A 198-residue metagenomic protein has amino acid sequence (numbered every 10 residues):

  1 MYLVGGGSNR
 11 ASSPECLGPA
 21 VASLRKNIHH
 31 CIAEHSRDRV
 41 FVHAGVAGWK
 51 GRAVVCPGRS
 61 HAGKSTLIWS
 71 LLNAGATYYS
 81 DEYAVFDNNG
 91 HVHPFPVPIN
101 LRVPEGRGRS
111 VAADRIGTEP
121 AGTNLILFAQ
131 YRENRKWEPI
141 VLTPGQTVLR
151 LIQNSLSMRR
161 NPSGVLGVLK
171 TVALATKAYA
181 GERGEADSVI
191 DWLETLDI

Functional and structural regions predicted by a protein language model:
M1-C31, L196-I198: Charged, amphipathic alpha-helical linker segments immediately N-terminal to NTP-binding catalytic cores
Y2, E15-L17, R39-F41, E138-L142: Short hydrophobic/aromatic-rich motifs at helix boundaries and adjacent loops
G6, H43-G45, W49-R59, N73-I198: Glycine-rich, often acidic-flanked micro-motifs that create phosphate/phosphodiester-binding or positioning elements
A20-A53, P57: P-loop NTPase catalytic core of nucleic-acid-dependent motor ATPases
K64: Conserved lysine of the Walker
L67-I68: Post-Walker A alpha-helix
